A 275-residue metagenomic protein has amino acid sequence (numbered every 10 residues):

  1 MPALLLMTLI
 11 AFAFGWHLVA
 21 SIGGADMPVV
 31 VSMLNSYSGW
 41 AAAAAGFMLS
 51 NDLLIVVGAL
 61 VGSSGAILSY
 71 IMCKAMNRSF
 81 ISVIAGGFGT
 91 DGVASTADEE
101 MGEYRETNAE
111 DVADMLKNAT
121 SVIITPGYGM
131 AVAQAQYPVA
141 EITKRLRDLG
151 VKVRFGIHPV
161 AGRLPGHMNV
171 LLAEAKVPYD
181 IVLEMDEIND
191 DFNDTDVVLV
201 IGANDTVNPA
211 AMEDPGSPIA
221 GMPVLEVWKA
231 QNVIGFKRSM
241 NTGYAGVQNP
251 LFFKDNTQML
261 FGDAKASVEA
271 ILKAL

Functional and structural regions predicted by a protein language model:
M1-S36, L54, A59, Y70 (+1 more regions): Acidic, glycine-enriched active-site microenvironments
F12, G23, Y37-I81: Mobile "lid/hinge" segments at catalytic clefts and subdomain interfaces of large enzymes
G15-V19, G39-G46, N118-S121, E174: Conserved helix-loop functional segments at active or binding sites
A20-G23, D52, Q134, L172: Transmembrane helix-loop junctions in multi-pass membrane proteins
A25-M27, R78, Q258: Conformational gate/switch positions in structured elements
V30-A41, F88, E174: Flexible glycine/proline-rich, aromatic-decorated loop/lid segments
L60-A119: Membrane-interfacial segments at transmembrane helix termini in multi-pass membrane proteins
E100-L275: Structured cytosolic domains appended to multi-pass membrane proteins
